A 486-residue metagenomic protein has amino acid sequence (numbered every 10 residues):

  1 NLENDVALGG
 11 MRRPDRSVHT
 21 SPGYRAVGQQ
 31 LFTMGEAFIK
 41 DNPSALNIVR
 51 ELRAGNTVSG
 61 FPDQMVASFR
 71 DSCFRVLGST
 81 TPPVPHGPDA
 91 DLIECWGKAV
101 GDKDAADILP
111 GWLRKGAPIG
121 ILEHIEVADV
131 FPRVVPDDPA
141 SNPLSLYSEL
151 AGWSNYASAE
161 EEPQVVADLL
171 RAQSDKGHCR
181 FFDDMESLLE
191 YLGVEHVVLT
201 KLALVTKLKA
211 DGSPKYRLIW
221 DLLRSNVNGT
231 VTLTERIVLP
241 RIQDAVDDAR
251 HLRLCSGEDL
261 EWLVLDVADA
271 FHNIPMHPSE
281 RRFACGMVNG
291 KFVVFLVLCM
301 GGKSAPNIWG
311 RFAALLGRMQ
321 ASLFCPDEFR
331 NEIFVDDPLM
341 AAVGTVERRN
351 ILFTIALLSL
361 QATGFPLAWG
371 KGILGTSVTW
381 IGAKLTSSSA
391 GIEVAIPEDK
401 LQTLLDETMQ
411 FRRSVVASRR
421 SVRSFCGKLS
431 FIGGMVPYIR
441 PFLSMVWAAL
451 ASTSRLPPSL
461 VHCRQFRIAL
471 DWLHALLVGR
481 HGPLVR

Functional and structural regions predicted by a protein language model:
N1-C255, L357-P366: Intrinsically disordered, low-complexity regulatory segments at domain boundaries and processing junctions
L2-Q29, M34-E36, K40-D41, R50 (+2 more regions): RNase H-like, metal-dependent ribonuclease domains
R114-L150, I219-L222, F283-V288, E328-E332 (+2 more regions): Short, compositionally biased low-complexity segments
L150-Y156, F292-K303, V335-V343, F411 (+1 more regions): Glycine- and acidic
E161, V165-L170, S174-R311, S359 (+1 more regions): Catalytic-core region of right-hand nucleic acid polymerases
L254, E258-L260, D269-H272, L367-G391: Short, conserved secondary-structure transition motifs
V264-A268, G301, F324-T345, T376-K384 (+1 more regions): Catalytic palm active-site di-aspartate
P306-L357, W369: Active-site palm subdomain of RNA-directed nucleic acid polymerases
